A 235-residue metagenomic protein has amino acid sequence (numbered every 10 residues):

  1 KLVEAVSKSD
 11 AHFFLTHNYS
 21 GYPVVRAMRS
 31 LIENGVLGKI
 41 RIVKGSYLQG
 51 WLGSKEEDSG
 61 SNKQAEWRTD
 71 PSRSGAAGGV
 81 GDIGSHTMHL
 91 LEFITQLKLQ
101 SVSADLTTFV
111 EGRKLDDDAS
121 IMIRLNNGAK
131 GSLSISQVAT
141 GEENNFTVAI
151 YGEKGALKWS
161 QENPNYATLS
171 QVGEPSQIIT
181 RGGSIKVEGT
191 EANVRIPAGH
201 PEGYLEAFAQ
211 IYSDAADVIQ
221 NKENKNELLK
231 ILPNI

Functional and structural regions predicted by a protein language model:
K1, H17, A139: Short beta->alpha connector loops at strand-helix junctions that form conserved, small/polar/Pro-enriched
K1-A11: Rossmann-fold NAD(P)-binding glycine/threonine-rich loop
D10, V36-L37, A129, K222-E223: Residue-level recognition of short, well-ordered coil/turn positions that link secondary-structure elements
A11-F14, Y19-R113, A167: Predominantly a Rossmann-like dinucleotide-binding segment in NAD(P)-dependent oxidoreductases
S59-G60, F93, S120, L125 (+2 more regions): C-terminal glycine/acidic-rich active-site capping loop/insertion
I83-L90, I94-V102, T107-A156, Q161-N165: Glycine-rich, aromatic-lined ligand/substrate-binding cores of catalytic and carbohydrate-binding domains
